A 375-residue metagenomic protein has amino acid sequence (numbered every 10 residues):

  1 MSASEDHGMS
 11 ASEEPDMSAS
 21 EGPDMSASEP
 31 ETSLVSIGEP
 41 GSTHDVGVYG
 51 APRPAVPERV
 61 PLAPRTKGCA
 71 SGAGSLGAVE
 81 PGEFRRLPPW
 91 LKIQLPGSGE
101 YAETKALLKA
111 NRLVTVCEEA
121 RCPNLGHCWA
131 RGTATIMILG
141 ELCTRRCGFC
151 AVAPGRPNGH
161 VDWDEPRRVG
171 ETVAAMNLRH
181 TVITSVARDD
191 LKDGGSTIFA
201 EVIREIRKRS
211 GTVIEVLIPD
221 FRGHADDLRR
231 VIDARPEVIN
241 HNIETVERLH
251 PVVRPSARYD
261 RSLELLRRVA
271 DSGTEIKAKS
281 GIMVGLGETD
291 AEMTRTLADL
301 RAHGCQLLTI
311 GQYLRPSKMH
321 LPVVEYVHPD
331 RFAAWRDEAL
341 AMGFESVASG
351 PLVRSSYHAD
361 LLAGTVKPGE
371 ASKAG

Functional and structural regions predicted by a protein language model:
S2-M9, E13-E14, D24-T135, R167 (+5 more regions): Auxiliary Fe-S-binding modules of radical SAM enzymes
C122, C143, C147-C150: Short cysteine clusters
G126-M137, F149-D164: Iron-sulfur (Fe-S) cluster-binding segments and ferredoxin-like electron-carrier domains, especially [2Fe-2S]
P154-T181: Conserved alpha-helical substructure of the radical SAM core
T181-E201, G287-E292: Conserved glycine-rich "GG(E/T)P / GGGxP" loop and the immediately following alpha-helix in the radical SAM core
T181-I183, I214, I239-H241, L308 (+1 more regions): Hydrophobic residues within beta-strands of alpha/beta enzymes
S185-D193, E247-R254, S317-M319: Glycine-rich, proline-tolerant flexible connector loops at the mouths of alpha/beta enzymes
V186-R188, P219, I243-V246, Q312-Y313 (+1 more regions): Short, ordered loop/turn segments at secondary-structure junctions
